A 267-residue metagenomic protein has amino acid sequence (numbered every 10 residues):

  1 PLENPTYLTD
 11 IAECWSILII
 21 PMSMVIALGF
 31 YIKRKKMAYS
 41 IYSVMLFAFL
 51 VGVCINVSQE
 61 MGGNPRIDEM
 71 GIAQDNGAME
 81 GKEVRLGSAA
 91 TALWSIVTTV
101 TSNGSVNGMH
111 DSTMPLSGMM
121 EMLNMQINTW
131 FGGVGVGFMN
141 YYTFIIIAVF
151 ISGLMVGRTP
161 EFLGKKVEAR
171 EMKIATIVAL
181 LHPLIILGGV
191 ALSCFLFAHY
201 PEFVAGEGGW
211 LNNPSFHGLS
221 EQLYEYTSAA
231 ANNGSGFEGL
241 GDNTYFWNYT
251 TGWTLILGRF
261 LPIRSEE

Functional and structural regions predicted by a protein language model:
P1-E13, D68-V136, V204-G258: P-loop potassium selectivity filter motif centered on the GYG triad
I11, K166-A175: Membrane-water interface at loop-to-transmembrane-helix junctions
I17-P21, G29, K35-G63, G135-N140 (+1 more regions): Selective recognition of specific alpha-helical transmembrane segments in multi-pass small-molecule
L18, M22, I26, V53 (+9 more regions): Transmembrane alpha-helical segments of multi-pass membrane transport proteins and ion-pumping complexes
M24-M37, S152-K166: Membrane-water interface regions at transmembrane-helix termini and the short interhelical loops of multi-pass membrane
S58-D75, C194-G206: Functional transmembrane-helix hotspots
T143, I147, S152, V156 (+3 more regions): C-terminal catalytic subdomain
E267: Conserved small/polar residues in nucleotide/adenosyl-binding loops
